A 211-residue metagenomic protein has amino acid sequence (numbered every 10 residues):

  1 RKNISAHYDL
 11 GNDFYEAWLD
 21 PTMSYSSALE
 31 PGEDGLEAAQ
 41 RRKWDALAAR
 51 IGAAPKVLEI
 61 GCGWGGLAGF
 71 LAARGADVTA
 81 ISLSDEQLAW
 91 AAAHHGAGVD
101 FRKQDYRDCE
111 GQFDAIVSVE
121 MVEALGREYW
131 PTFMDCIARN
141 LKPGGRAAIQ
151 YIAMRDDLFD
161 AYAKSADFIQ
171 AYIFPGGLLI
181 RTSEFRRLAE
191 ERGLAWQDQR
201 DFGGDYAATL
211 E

Functional and structural regions predicted by a protein language model:
R1-A17: N-terminal auxiliary segments of SAM/dcSAM-dependent transferases
A54-G61: Conserved class I S-adenosyl-L-methionine
W64-G75: Conserved SAM-binding loop of SAM-dependent methyltransferases across substrates and taxa, primarily the Class I
G96-R107: Conserved SAM-binding strand-loop segment of SAM-dependent methyltransferases
R107-I116: A short acidic, Gly/Pro-enriched loop at the edge of an enzyme's catalytic core that lines a small-molecule cofactor
P131-P143: A short glycine-rich, Lys/Arg-flanked "PGG" loop and its adjoining helix->strand segment in the class I
G144-I152: Conserved beta-strand signature within the Rossmann-like core of class I S-adenosyl-L-methionine
A153-E211: Substrate-binding/catalytic lobe of Class I Rossmann-like enzymes that use SAM or dcSAM, i.e., the mid-to-C-terminal
